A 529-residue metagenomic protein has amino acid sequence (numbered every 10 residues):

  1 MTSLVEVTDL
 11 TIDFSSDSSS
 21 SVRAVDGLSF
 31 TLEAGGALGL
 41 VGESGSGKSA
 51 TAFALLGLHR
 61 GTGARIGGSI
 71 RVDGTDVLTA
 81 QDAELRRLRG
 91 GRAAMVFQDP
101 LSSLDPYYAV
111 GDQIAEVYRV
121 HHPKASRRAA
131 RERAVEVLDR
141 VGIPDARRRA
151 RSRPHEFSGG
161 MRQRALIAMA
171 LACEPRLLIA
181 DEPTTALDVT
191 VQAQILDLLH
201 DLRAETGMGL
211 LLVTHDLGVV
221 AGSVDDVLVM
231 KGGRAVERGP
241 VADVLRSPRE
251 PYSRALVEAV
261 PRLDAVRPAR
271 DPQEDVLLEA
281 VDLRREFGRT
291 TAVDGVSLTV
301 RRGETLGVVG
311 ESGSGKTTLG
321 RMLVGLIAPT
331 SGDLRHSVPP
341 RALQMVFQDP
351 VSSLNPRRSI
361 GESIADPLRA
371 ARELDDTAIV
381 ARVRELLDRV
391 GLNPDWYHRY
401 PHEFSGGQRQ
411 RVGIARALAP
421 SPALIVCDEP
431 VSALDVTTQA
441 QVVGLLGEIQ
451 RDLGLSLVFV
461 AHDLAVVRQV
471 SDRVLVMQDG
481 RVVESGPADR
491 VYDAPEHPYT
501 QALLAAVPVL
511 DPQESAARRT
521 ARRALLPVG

Functional and structural regions predicted by a protein language model:
L56, R60, V324: Helix-to-loop junction immediately C-terminal to a conserved catalytic motif
A64-D76, S331-R341: Conserved ABC transporter NBD signature motif
D76, A129-R148, T377-D395: Conserved ABC ATPase "signature" region
S152-F157, M161, Y400-F404, Q408: Conserved ABC ATPase signature
A165, A170-L171, V412, L418: ABC ATPase C-loop
A172-R176, A419-A423: A short, proline-enriched helix->beta-strand linker immediately N-terminal to the Walker B motif in ABC-type P-loop
A235-G239, S247, V482-G486, A494: ABC ATPase "signature
